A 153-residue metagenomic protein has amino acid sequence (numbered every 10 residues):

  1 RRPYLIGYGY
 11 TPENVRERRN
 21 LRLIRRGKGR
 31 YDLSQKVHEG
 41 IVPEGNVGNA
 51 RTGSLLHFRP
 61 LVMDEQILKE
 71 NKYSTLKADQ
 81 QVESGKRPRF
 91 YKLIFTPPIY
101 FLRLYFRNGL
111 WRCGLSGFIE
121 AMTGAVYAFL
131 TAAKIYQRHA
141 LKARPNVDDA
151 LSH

Functional and structural regions predicted by a protein language model:
R1-L141, D149-H153: Catalytic-site signature of metal-activated, phosphate-bearing donor transferases, centered on the GT-A/GT-A-like
